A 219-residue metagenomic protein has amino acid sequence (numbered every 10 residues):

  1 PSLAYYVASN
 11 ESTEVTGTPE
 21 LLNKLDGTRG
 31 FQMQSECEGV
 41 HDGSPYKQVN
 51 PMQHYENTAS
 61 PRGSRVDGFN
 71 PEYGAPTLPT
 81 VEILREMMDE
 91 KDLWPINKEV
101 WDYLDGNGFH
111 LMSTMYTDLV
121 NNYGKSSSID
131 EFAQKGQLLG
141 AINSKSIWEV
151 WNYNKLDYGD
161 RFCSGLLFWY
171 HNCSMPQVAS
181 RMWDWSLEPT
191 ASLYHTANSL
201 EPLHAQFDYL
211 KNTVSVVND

Functional and structural regions predicted by a protein language model:
P1, K24-T28, Y153-R161: Secondary-structure transition/capping motifs at alpha-helix termini and the adjoining loop/turn into the next element
S2-E99: Active-site region of glycoside hydrolase catalytic domains
N57-D219: Substrate-binding clefts and catalytic carboxylate motifs of secreted carbohydrate-active enzymes
